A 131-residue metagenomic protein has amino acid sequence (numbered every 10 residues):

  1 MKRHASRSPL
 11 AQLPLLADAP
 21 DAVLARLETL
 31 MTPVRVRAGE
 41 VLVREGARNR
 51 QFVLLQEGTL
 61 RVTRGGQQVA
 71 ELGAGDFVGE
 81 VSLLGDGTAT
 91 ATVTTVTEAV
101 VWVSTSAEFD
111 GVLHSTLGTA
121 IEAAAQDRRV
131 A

Functional and structural regions predicted by a protein language model:
M1-A131: Cytosolic regulatory regions built on CNB/CRP/Popeye-like sensor folds
